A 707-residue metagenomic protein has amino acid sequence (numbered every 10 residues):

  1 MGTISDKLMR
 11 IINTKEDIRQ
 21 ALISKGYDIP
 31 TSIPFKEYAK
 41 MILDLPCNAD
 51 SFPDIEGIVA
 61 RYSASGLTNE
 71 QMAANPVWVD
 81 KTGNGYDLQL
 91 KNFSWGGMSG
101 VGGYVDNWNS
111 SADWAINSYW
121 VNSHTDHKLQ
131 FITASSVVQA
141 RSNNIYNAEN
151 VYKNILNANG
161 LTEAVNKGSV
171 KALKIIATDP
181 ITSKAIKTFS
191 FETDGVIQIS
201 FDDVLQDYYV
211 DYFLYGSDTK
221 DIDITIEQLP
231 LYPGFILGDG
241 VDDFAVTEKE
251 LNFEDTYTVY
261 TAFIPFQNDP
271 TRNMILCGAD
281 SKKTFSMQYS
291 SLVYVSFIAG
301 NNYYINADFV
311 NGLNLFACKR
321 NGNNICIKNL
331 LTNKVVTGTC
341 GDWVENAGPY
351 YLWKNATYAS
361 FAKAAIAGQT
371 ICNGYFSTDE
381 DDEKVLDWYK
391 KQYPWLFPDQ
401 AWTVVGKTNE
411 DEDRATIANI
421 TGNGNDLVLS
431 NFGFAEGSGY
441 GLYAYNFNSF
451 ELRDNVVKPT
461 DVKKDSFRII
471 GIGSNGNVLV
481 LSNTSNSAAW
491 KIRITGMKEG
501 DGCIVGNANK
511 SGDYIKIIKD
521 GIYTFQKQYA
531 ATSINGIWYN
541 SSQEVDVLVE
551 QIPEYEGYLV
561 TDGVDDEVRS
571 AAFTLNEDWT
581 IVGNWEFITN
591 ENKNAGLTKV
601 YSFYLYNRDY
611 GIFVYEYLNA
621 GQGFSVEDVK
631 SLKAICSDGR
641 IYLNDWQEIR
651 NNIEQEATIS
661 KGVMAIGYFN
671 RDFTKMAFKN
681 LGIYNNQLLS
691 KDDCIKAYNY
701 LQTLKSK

Functional and structural regions predicted by a protein language model:
M1-C47: Short, low-complexity N-terminal tether/leader segments at secretion or assembly junctions of large, surface-exposed
T3-M9, N13, L43-S135, D179-I181 (+8 more regions): Extracytoplasmic low-complexity segments
A64-S65, N166, N252, T261-N268 (+6 more regions): Solvent-exposed strand-to-loop "edge" motifs in beta-rich extracellular domains
Q139-I145, L237-E250, K283-F285, G300-I305 (+2 more regions): Secreted extracellular polysaccharide-interacting domains
S169, D179, F309-C326, E627-N644: Localized edge beta-strand/strand-to-loop motifs within extracellular or lumenal beta-rich domains
R272-S296, F587, N592-L618: Glycan-recognition/cleft segments
Y294-C318, G338, K510-I517, G611-K633: Short, aromatic/His-centered strand-loop micro-motif at the edge of beta-sheets
I298, T337-F376, E656-K679: Extracellular glycan-interaction patches encoded by glycine-rich segments
